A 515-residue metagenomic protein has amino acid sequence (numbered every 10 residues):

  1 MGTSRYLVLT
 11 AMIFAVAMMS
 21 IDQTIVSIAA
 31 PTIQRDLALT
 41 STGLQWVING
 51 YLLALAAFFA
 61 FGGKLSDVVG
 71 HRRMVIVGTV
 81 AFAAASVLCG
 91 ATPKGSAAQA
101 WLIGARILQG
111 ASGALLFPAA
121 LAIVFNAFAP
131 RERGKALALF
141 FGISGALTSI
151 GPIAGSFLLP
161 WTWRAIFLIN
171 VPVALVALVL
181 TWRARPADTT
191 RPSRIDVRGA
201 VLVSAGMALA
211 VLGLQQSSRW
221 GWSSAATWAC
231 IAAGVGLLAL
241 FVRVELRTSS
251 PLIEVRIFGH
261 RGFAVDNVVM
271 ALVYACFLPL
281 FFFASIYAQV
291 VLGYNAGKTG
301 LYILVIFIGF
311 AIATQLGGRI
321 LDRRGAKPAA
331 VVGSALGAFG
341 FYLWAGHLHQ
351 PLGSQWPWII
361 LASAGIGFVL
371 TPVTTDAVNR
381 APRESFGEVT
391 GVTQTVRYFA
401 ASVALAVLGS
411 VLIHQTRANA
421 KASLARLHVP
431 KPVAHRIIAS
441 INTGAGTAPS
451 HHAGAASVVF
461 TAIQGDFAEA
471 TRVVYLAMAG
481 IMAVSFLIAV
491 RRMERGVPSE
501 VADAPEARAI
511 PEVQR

Functional and structural regions predicted by a protein language model:
M1-M12, V16, S20, G262 (+1 more regions): Transmembrane-helix exit segments and adjacent C-terminal regions of multi-pass membrane proteins
Y6-L55, R198, S223-C230, G236-L237 (+3 more regions): Transmembrane core module of solute transporters
T10, G70-V80, L88, P93-W101 (+5 more regions): C-terminal module of multi-pass small-molecule transporters
M19, I48-Y51, L55, Q109-G110 (+9 more regions): Structural signature of transmembrane alpha-helices in multi-pass secondary transporters
I33-Q34, L65-S66, F157-P160, L214 (+4 more regions): Interfacial helix-cap and linker-helix signal at transmembrane-aqueous boundaries of multi-pass secondary transporters
F59-F61, D67-G199: Helix-loop-helix hairpins in multi-pass membrane proteins, especially solute transporters
L159-I169, Q216-T227, N295, H414-A479: A membrane-interface helix-boundary motif in multi-pass transporters
V171-D188, G206-Q215, A233-T248, S485-M493: C-terminal membrane-cytosol helix-exit motif in multi-pass small-molecule transporters
